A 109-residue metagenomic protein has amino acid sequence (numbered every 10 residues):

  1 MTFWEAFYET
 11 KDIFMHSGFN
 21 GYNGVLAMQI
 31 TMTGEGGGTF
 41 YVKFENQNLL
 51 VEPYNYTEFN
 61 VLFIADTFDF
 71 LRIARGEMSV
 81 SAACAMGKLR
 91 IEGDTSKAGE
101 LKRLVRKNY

Functional and structural regions predicted by a protein language model:
M1-Y109: Feature captures hydrophobic
